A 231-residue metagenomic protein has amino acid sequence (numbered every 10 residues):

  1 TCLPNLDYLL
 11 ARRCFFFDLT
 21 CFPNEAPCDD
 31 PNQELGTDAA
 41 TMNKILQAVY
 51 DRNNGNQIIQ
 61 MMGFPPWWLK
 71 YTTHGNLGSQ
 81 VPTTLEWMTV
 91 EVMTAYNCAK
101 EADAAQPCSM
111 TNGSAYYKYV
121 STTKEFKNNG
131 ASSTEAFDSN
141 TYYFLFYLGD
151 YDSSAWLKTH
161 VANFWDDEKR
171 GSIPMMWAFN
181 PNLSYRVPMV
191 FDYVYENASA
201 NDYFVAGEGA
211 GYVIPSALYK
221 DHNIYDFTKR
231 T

Functional and structural regions predicted by a protein language model:
T1-P23, F179-T231: Metal-dependent polysaccharide deacetylase catalytic core of the NodB/CE4 family, i.e., the active-site-bearing domain
T1-R186: Terminal accessory/targeting
